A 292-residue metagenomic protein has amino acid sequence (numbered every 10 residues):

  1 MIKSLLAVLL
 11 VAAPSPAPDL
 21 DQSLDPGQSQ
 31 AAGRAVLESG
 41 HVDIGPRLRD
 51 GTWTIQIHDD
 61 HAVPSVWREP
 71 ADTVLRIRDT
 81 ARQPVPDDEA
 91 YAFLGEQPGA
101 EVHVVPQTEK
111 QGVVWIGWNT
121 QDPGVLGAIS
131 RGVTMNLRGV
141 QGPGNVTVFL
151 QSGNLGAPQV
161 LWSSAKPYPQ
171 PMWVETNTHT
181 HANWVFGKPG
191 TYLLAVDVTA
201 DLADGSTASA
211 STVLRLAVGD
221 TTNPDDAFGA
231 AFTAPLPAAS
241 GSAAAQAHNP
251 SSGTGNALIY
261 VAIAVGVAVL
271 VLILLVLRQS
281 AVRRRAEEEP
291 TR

Functional and structural regions predicted by a protein language model:
I2-A12: Sec-dependent N-terminal signal peptides
A17-A165, P169, W173-T178, G219-G266 (+2 more regions): Phosphate/adenylate-binding glycine loop and adjacent helical scaffold
T180, K188-Y192: Short tyrosine-centred short linear motifs in exposed loops/low-complexity segments
V196-V198: Hydrophobic/tyrosine-rich beta-strand signature of extracellular beta-sandwich/beta-rich modules, prominently
A203-R215: Beta-sandwich strand segments
V269, T291-R292: C-terminal regulatory/oligomerization modules of transcriptional regulators
